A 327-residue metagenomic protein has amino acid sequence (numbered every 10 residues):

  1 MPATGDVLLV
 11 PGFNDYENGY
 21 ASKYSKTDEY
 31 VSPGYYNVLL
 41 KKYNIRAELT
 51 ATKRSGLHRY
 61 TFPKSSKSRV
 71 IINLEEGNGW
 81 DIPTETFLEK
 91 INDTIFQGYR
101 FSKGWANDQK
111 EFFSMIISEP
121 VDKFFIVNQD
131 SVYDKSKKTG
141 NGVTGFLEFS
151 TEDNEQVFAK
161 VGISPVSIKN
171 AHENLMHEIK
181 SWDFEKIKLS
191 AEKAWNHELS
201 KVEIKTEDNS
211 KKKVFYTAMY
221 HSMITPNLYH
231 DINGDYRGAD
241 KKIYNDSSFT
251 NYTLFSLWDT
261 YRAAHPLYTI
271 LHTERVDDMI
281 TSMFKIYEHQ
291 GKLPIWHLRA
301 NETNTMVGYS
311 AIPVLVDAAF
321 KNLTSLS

Functional and structural regions predicted by a protein language model:
M1-S327: Accessory carbohydrate-recognition regions in carbohydrate-active enzymes
